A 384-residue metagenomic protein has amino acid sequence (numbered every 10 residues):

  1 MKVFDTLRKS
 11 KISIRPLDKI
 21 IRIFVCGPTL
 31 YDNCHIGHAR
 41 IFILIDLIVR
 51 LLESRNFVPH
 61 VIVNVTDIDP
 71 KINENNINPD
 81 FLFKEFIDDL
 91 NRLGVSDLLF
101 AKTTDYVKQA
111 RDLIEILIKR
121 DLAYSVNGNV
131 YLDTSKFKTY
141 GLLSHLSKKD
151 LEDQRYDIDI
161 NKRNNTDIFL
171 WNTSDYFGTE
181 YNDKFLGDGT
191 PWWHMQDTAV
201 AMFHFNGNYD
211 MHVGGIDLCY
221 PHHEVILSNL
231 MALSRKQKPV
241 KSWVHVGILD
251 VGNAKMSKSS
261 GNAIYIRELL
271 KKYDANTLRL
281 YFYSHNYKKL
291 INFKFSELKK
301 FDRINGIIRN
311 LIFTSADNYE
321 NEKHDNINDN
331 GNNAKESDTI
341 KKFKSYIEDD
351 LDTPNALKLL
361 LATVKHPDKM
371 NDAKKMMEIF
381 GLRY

Functional and structural regions predicted by a protein language model:
M1-P28, K108-K300, F313-T314: Alpha-helical recognition segments enriched in aromatics with Gly/Pro capping that present substrate-recognition
R8-G94: N-terminal, positively charged nucleic-acid-binding surface of large information/translation enzymes
L17, E53-R55, N75-F81, E85-D112 (+7 more regions): Non-catalytic interaction-recognition regions
L44, I48, L82-L90, Q109-I114 (+3 more regions): Alpha-helical packing segments of well-folded alpha/beta enzyme cores
R50, M202-F203, K365: Short glycine/serine- and small hydrophobic-enriched flexible loop segments
N56-P59, N91-L99, A123, N208 (+1 more regions): Surface-exposed helix-capping loop/turn segments at secondary-structure junctions
I62-D69, S96-R111, G128-F137: Short, glycine/charge-rich beta-strand/loop segments that flank catalytic centers and engage negatively charged groups
K255-S257, A263-Y384: Structural preference for alpha-helix termini/caps and helix-kink/transition segments
